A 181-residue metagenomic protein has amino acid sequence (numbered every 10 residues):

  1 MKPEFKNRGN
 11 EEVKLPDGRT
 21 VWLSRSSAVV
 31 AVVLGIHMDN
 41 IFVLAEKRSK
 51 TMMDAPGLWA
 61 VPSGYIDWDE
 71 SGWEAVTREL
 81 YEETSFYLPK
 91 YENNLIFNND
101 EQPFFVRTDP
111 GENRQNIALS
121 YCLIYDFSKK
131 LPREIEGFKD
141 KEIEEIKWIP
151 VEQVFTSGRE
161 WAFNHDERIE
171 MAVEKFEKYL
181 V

Functional and structural regions predicted by a protein language model:
M1-M38: Acidic, metal-coordinating catalytic segment for phosphate/diphosphate chemistry, firing primarily on the Nudix
R19-L23, G111-N113, F138: Short Gly/Pro-enriched turn/cap motifs at secondary-structure boundaries
S26-V30, R114-S120, I143: Short hydrophobic/aromatic beta-strand or adjacent loop that forms the aromatic wall/cage of a ligand/substrate-binding
V33-G35, K47, S120-D126, K147-P150: Short, well-ordered beta-strand micro-motif
D39-R48, K130-F138: Short, well-ordered strand-loop elements centered on a beta-strand within folded domains, enriched for acidic residues
N40-E82, Y87: Conserved Nudix-box catalytic region and its N-terminal flanking loop in Nudix hydrolases and closely related
S85-R133: Active-site segment of metal-dependent pyrophosphate-handling enzymes, primarily the Nudix hydrolase catalytic core
R114, S128-V181: Nudix hydrolase/Nudix homology domain
